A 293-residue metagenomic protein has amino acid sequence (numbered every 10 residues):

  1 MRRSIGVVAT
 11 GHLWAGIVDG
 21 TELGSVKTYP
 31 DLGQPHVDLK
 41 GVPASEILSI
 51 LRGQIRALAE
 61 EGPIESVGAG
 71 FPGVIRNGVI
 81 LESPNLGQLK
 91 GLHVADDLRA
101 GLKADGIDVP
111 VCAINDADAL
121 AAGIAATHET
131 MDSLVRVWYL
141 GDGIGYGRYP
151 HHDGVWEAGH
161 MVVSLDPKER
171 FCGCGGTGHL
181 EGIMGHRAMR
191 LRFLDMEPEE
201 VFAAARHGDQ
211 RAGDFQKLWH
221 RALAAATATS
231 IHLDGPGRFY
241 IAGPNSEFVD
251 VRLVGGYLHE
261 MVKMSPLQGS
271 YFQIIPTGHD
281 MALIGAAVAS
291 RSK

Functional and structural regions predicted by a protein language model:
R3, A15-V18, E22-T28, L32 (+3 more regions): Glycine/GP-enriched mid-protein hinge/lid loop-to-helix segment characteristic of carbohydrate kinases
R3-G73: Conserved phosphate-binding loops in N-terminal lobes of ATP-dependent enzymes of the actin/Hsp70/sugar-kinase
W14, G73-N77, D118-A121, I144-Y146 (+2 more regions): Short, active-site-adjacent cap segments at secondary-structure transitions
G33-L48, P63-V67, V74-L134, D250-S265: Glycine-rich phosphate-binding loop and adjoining helix at the ATP-binding site of ATP-dependent phosphoryl-transfer
V37-E61, R190-D250, S270-D280: Adenine-nucleotide phosphate-binding core of ATP-dependent small-molecule kinases
A59, A287-K293: Short, hydrophobic alpha-helical segments
V67-G73, L140-D142, G237-S246: Glycine-rich beta-strand-to-loop/alpha-helix junction loops that act as flexible
G255-G269, I275-H279, A287-A289: Acidic/histidine-enriched, beta-strand-rich ligand/metal-binding domains
